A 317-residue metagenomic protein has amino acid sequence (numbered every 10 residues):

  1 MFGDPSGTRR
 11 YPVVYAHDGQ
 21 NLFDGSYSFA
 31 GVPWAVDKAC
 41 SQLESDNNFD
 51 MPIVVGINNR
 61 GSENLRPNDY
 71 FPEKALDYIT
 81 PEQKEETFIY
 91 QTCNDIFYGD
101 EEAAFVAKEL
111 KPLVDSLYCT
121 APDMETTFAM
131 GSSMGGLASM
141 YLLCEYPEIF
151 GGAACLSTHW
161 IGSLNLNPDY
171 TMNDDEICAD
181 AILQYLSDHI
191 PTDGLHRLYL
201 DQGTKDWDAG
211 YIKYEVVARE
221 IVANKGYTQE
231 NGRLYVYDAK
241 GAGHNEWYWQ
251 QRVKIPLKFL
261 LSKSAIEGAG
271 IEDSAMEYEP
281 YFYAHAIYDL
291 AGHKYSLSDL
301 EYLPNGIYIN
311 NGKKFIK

Functional and structural regions predicted by a protein language model:
M1-E267: Non-catalytic cap/lid and distal C-terminal segments of serine-dependent acyl enzymes
G268-K317: C-terminal outer-membrane/trafficking sorting elements
